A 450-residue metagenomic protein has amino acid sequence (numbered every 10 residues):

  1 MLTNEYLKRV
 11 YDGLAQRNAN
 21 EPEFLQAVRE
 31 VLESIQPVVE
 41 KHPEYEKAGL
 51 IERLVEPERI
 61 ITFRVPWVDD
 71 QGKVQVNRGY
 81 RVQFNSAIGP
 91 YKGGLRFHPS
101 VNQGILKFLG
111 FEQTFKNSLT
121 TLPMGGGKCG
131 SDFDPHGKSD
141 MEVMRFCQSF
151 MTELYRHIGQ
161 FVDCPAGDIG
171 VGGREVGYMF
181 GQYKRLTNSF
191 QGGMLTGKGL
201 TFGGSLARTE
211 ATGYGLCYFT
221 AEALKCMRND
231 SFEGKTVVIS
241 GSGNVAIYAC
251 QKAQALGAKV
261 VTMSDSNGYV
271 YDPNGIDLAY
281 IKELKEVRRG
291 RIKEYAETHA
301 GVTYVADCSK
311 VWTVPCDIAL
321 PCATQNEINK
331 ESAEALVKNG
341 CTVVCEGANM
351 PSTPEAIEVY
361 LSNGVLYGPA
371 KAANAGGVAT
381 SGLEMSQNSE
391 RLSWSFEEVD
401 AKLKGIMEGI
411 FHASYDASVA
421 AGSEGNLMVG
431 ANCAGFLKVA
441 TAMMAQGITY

Functional and structural regions predicted by a protein language model:
M1-L206, K438-Q446, Y450: N-terminal ligand-binding/catalytic initiation module
L2-A27, A223-L224, A335-Y450: Adenosine-phosphate binding glycine-rich loop
Y11, R29, Q36, Q103 (+13 more regions): Predominant activation on well-ordered alpha-helical scaffold segments within soluble catalytic domains
G72, D168-I169, R208-T212, V238-S242 (+2 more regions): Active-site nucleophile and cofactor-binding loops and adjacent substrate-binding regions of central metabolic enzymes
V162-A166, F190-M194, I239, T262-D265 (+5 more regions): General beta-strand structural signal in soluble alpha/beta enzymes
T196-G199, G204-T313: Glycine-rich phosphate/diphosphate-binding loop of Rossmann-like nucleotide-binding domains
G268-Y367, A372: Rossmann-like adenosine-cofactor binding region
